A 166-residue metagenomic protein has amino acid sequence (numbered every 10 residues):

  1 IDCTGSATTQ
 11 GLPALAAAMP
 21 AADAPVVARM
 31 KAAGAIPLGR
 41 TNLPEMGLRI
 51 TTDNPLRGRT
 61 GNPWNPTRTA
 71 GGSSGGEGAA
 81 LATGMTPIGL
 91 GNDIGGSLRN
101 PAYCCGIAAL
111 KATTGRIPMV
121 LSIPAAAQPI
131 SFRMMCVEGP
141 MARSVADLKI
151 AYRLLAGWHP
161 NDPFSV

Functional and structural regions predicted by a protein language model:
I1-G95: Gly/Ser-rich catalytic/binding loops embedded in alpha/beta enzyme cores
G5, G11, G106-A109, R116 (+1 more regions): Glycine-centered secondary-structure boundary/capping sites
G39, P44-E45, C105-I107, E138 (+1 more regions): Short low-complexity stretches enriched in small and charged residues
P55-G58, C105-A109: Short, hinge-like loop/turn segments at secondary-structure boundaries
I94-G96, A126-A127: Intrinsically disordered, low-complexity boundary segments flanking structured domains
R99-C104: Structural signature of FAD isoalloxazine-binding scaffolds in flavoprotein oxidoreductases
K111-V166: A short helix-breaking turn/cap at a secondary-structure junction
